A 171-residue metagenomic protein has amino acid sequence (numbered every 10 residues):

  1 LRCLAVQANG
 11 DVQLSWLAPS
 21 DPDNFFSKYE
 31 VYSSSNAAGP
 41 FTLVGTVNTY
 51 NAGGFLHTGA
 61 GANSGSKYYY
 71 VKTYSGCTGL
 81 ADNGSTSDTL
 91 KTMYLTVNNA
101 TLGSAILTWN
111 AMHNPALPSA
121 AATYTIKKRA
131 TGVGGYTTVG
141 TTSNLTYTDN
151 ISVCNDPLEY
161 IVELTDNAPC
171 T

Functional and structural regions predicted by a protein language model:
L1-F25, N63, S75-A120, C154 (+1 more regions): Pro/Thr/Ser/Gly-rich low-complexity, intrinsically disordered linker/stalk tracts
P19-F41, M112-T131: Solvent-exposed loop/turn segments flanking beta-strands in beta-repeat/beta-sandwich domains
A38-T46, G132-T141: Surface-exposed loop/edge segments in extracytoplasmic proteins
V47, S104-I106, G135, T142 (+2 more regions): Ser/Thr/Gly/Pro-rich, low-complexity flexible regions
Y50-L56, S143-T148: Short S/T/G- and acidic-enriched coil/turn segments that sit immediately N-terminal to beta-strands in beta-sandwich
G59-S66, I151-P157: Surface-exposed, short loops/turns at beta-strand junctions within beta-sandwich domains
Y69, Y160-V162: Hydrophobic beta-strand segments within extracellular beta-sandwich modules
